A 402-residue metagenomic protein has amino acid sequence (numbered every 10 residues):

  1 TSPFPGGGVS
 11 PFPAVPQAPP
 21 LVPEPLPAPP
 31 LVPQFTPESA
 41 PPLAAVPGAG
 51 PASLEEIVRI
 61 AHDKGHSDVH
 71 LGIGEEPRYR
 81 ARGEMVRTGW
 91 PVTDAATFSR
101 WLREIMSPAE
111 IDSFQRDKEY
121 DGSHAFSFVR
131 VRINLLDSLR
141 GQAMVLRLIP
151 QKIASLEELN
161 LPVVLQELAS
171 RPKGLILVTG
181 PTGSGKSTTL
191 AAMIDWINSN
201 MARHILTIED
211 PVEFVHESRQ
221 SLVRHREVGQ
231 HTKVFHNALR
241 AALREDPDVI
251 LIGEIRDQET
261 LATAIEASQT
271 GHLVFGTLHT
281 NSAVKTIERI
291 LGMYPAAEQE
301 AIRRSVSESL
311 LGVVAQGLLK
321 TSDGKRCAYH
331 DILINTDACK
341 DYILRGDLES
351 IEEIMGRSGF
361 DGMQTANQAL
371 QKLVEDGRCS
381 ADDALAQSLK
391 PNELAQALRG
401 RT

Functional and structural regions predicted by a protein language model:
F4-P5, P11-P13, P19-T402: Short, flexible helix-loop junctions that flank or precede catalytic/ligand sites
